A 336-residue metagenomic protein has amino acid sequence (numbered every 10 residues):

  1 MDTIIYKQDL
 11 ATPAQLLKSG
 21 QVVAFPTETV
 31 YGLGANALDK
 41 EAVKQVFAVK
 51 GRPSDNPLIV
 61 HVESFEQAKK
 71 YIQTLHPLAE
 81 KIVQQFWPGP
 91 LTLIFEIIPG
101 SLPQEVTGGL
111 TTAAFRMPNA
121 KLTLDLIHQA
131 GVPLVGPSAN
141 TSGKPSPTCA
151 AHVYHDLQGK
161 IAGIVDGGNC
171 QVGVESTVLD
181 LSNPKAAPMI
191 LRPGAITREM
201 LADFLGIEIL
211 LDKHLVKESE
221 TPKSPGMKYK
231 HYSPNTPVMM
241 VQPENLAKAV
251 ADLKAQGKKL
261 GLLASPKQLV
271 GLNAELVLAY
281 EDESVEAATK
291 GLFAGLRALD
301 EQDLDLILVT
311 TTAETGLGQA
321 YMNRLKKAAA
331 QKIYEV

Functional and structural regions predicted by a protein language model:
M1-V336: Active-site-adjacent structural elements in enzyme catalytic cores
